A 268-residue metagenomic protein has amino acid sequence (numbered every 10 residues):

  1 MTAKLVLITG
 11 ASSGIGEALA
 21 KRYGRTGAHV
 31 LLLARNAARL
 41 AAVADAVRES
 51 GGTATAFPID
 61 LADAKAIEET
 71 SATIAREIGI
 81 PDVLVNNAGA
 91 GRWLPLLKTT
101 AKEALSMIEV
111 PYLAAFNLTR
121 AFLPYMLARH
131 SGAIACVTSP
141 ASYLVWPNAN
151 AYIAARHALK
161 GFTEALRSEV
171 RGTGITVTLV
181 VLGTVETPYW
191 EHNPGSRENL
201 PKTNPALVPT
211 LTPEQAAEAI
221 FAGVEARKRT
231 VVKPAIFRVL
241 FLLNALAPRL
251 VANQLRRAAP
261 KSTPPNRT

Functional and structural regions predicted by a protein language model:
S12-S13: Conserved glycine-rich cofactor-binding loop
A28-V43: Conserved glycine-rich Rossmann-like NAD(P)H-binding loop of the short-chain dehydrogenase/reductase
A37-A38, I59-E69, A101: The beta1-alpha1 cofactor-binding region of Rossmann-like NAD(H)/NADP(H)-dependent oxidoreductases
P95-L97, E103-I108, F116: Substrate-binding pocket helix/loop in short-chain dehydrogenase/reductase
T119, A155: Active-site helix of classical SDR
S139: Residue(s) in the substrate-gating loop at a strand-loop-helix junction that position the organic substrate next
G172-A235: SDR active-site lid
